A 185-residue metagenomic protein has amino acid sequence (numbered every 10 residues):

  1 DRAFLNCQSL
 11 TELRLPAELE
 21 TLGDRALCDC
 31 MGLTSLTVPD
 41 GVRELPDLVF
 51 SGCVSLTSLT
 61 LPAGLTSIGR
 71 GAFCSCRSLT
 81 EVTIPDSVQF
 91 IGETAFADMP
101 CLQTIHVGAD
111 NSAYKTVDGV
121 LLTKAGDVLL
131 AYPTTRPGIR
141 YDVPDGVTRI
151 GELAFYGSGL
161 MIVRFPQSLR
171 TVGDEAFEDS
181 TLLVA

Functional and structural regions predicted by a protein language model:
C7-T21, M31-E44, V54-S67, C76-F90 (+5 more regions): Structural signature of tandem-repeat unit edges
